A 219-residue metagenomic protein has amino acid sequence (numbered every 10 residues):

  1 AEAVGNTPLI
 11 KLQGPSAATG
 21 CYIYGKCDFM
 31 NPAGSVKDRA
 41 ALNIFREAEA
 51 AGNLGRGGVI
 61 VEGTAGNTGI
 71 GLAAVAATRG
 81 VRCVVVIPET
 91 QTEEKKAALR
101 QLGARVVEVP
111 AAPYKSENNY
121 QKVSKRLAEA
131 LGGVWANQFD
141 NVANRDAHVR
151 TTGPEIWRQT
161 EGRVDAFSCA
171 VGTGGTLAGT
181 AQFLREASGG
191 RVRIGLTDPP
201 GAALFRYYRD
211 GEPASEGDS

Functional and structural regions predicted by a protein language model:
A1-S219: PLP-dependent amino-acid enzyme catalytic core
